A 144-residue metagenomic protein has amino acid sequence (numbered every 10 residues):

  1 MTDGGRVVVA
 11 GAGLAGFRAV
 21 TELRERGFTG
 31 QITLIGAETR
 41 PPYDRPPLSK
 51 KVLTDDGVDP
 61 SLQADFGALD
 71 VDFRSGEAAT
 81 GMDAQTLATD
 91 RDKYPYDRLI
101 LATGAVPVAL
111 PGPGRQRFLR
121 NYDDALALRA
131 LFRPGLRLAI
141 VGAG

Functional and structural regions predicted by a protein language model:
M1-G4, A64-V141: FAD-binding core/adjacent interface of flavoenzyme oxidoreductases
T2-D72: Beta1-alpha1 glycine-rich phosphate/pyrophosphate-binding loop at the start of Rossmann-like nucleotide-binding domains
G11-G16, G104, G142-G144: Conserved phosphate-binding and hydrolysis motifs of nucleotide-dependent enzymes
